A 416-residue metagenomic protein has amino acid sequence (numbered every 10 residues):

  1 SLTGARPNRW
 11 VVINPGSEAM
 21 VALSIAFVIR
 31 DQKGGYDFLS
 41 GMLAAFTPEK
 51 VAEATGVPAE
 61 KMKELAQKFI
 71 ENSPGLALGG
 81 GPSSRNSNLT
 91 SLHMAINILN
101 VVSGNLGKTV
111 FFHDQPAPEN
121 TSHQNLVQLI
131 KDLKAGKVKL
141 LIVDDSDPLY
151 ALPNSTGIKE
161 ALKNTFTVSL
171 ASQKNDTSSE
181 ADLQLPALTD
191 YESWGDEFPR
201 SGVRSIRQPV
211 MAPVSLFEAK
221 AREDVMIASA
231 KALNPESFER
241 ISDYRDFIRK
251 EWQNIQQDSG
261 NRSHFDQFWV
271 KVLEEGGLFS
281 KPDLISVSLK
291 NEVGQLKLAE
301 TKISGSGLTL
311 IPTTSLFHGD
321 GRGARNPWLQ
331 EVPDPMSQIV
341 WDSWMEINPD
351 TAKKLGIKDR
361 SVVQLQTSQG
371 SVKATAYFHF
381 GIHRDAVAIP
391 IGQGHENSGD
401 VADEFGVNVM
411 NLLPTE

Functional and structural regions predicted by a protein language model:
S1-G81, N105, M226, A232: Long, well-ordered, tryptophan-enriched scaffold segments
S1-R6, W10, N14, D114-S215 (+2 more regions): A cross-kingdom feature strongest in bacterial/archaeal respiratory oxidoreductases
G16, M20, F46, V57-E60 (+7 more regions): Conserved active-site and cofactor/substrate-binding residues in soluble primary-metabolism enzymes
I25, G56, L99, S229 (+2 more regions): A residue-level signal for conserved active-site and pocket-lining positions in enzyme catalytic cores
G35-V51, E239-Q256: Internal, active-site/partner-interface "lid" segment
E49, N97, V101, T156 (+2 more regions): Active-site phosphate/pyrophosphate- and oxyanion-stabilizing loops and adjacent acidic/basic residues in soluble
I70-I142, L149: Acidic catalytic cores of enzymes that act on phosphate-bearing nucleotides/polynucleotides
A221-S242: Non-catalytic, well-ordered alpha-helical segments in soluble enzyme domains
